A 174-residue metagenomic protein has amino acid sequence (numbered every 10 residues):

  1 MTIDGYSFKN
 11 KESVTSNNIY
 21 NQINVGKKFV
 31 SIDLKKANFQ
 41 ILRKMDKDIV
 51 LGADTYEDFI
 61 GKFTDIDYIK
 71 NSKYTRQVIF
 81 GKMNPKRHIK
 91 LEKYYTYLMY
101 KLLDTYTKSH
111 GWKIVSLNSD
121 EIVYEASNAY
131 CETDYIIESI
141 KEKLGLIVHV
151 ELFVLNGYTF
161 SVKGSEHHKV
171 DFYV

Functional and structural regions predicted by a protein language model:
M1-V174: Conserved acidic
